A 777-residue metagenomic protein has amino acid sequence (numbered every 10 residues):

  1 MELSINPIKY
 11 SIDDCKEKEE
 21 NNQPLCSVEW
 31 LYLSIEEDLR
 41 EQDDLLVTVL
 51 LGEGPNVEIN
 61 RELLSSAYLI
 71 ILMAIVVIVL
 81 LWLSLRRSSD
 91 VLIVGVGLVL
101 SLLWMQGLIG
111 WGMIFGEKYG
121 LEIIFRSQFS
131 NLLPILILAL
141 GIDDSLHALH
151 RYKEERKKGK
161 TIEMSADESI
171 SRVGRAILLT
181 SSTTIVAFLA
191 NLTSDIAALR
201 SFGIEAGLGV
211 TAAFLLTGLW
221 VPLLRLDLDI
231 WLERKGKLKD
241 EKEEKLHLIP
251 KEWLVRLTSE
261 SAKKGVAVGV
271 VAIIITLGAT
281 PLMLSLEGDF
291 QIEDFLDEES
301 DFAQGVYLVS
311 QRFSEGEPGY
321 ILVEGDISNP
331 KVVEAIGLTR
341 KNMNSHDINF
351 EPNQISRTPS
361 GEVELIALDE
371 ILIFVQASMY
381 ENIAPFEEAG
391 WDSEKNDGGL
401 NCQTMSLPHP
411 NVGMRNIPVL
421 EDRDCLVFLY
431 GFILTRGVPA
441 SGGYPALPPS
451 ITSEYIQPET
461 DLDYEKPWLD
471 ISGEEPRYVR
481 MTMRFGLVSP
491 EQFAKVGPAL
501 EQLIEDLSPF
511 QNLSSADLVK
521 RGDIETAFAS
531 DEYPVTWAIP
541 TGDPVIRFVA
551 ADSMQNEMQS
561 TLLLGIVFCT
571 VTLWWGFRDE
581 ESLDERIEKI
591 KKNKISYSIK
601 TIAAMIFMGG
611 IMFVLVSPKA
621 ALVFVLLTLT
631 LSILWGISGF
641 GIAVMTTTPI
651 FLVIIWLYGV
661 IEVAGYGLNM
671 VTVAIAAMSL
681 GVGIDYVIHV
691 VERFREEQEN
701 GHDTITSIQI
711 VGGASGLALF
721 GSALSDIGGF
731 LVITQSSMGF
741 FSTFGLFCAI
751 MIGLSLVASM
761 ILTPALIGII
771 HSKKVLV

Functional and structural regions predicted by a protein language model:
M1-Q23, W30-S34, G54-R61, E351-F485 (+1 more regions): Extracytoplasmic
M1-Y10, L282-Q291, P318-G325, E475-S489: Short, hydrophobic beta-strand segments
K9-L33, E299, N329-G337, V488-E501: Solvent-exposed, non-transmembrane alpha-helical starts
Y10-F290, A516-V777: Membrane-embedded transmembrane helical bundles of large multi-pass transporters/channels
E36-V47, R340-L368, Q502-W537: Structural alpha-beta junctions
L254-Y430: Juxtamembrane segments of multi-pass membrane proteins
Q291-E299, D326-P330, W468-S472, T482-K495 (+5 more regions): Short, contiguous acidic/charged loop-to-helix segments that flank catalytic cores in large enzymes
Q304, S328-N353, D422, F428 (+6 more regions): Extracellular low-complexity, Gly/Ser/Thr-rich intrinsically disordered linkers and protease-sensitive activation/hinge
